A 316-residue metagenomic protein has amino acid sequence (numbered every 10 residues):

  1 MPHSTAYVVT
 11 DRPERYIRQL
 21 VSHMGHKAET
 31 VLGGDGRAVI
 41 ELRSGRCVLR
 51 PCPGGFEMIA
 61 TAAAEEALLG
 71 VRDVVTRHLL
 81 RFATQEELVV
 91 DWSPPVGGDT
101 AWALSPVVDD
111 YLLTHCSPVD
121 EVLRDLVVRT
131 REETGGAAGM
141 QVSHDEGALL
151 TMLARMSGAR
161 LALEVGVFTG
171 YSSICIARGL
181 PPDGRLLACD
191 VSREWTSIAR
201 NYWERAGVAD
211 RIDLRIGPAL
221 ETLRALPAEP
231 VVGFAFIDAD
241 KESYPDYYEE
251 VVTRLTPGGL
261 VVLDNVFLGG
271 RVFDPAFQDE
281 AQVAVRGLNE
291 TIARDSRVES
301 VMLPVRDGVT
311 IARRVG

Functional and structural regions predicted by a protein language model:
M1-Q19: Short glycine-/aliphatic-rich beta-strand segments at the starts of folded cytosolic domains
V8-T10, A60-A63, T114-V119, R314: Short beta-strand-to-loop capping motifs
S22-E29, D73-T84, R294: Short, intrinsically disordered, mixed-charge
G25-V31, R37, R43-R46, R50-A63 (+1 more regions): N-terminal intrinsically disordered, cationic/polar leader segments that include organellar targeting peptides
A60-D99: C-terminal structural segments of small proteins and small subunits
S93-L123: N-terminal auxiliary segments of SAM/dcSAM-dependent transferases
A101-W102, C116-D120, G135-L149, R155: Conserved SAM-binding loop and adjacent beta-strand
H144-G316: S-adenosylmethionine/decaboxylated-SAM
